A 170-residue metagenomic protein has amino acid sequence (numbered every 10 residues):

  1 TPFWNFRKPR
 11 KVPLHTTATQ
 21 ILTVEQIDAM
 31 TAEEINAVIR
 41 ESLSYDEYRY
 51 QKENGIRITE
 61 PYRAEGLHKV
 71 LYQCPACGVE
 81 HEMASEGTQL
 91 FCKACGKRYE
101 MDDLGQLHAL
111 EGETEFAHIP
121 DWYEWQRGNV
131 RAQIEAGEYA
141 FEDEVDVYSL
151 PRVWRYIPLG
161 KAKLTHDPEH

Functional and structural regions predicted by a protein language model:
T1-A29, E33, A37, I58-G78 (+1 more regions): A cross-family acyltransferase "interaction/gating" segment
K8, V12-D28, A32-D46, R63 (+3 more regions): Rieske [2Fe-2S] iron-sulfur-binding subdomain
V38-D46, C95-Q106: Short secondary-structure transition/capping segments
R49-R57: Mid-sequence helix-capping/hinge segment at a functional interface
Y62-R63, E80-E82, G160-T165: Short linear motifs in intrinsically disordered
E82-G87, D102-G105: Short Cys/His-rich "knuckle" micro-motifs
L90, E169-H170: Hydrophobic residues embedded in beta-strands of well-ordered beta-sheets
E100-E169: Long, charge-rich boundary regions
